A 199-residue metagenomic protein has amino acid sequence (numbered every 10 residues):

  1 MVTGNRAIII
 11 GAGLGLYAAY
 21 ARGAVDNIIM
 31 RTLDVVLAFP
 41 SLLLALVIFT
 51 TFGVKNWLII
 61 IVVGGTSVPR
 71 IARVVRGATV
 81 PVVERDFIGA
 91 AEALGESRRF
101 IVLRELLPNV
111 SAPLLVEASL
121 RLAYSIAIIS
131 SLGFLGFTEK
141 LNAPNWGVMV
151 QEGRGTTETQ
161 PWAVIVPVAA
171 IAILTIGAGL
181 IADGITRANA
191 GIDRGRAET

Functional and structural regions predicted by a protein language model:
M1-I10, R99-S131, A178: Transmembrane alpha-helices
M1-N5, I9, I28-T32, V47 (+6 more regions): Residue-level signature of the transmembrane alpha-helical core of multi-pass small-molecule transporters
V2, R22-M30, V80-E84, I88-V116: Amphipathic cytosolic juxtamembrane alpha-helices at the membrane-cytosol interface of multi-pass membrane transporters
A12, A24, G77-F87, I181-I192: Transmembrane helix boundary and interhelical loop/hinge segments in multi-pass membrane proteins
L16, A45-T50, I59, V63 (+4 more regions): Transmembrane alpha-helix boundary and packing residues in multipass membrane permease domains and related
A19-P81, G89: Generic hydrophobic transmembrane alpha-helix motif, especially the helices
L37, F49-T51, V63, A78-T79 (+1 more regions): Glycine-rich helix-loop "coupling/hinge" segments at transmembrane-helix boundaries in multipass transporters
F52, N56, V63-T66, A112-L120 (+1 more regions): C-terminal transmembrane helix and the adjacent membrane-cytosol boundary/short C-terminal tail of inner/organellar
